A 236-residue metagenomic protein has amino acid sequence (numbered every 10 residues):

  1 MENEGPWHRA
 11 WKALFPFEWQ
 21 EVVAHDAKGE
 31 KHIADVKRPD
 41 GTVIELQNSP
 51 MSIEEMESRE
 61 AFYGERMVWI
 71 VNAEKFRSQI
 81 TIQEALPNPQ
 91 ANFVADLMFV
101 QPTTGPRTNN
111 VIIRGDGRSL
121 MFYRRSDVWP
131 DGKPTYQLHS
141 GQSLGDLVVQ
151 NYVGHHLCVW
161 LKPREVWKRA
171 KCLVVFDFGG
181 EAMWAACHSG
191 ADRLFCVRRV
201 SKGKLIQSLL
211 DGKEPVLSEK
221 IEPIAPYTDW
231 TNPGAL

Functional and structural regions predicted by a protein language model:
M1-K37, V68-A73, V200, K204 (+1 more regions): Gly/Pro/Ser/Thr-rich low-complexity, intrinsically disordered segments predominantly at protein N-termini
G5-S58, F62, K75-P87, P163: Active-site metal-binding core of divalent-cation-utilizing nuclease and nuclease-like domains
G41-V43, E65-W69, L173: Hydrophobic beta-strand segments of well-ordered beta-sheets in folded domains
K75-L236: Non-catalytic C-terminal interaction segments of nucleic acid-processing enzymes
